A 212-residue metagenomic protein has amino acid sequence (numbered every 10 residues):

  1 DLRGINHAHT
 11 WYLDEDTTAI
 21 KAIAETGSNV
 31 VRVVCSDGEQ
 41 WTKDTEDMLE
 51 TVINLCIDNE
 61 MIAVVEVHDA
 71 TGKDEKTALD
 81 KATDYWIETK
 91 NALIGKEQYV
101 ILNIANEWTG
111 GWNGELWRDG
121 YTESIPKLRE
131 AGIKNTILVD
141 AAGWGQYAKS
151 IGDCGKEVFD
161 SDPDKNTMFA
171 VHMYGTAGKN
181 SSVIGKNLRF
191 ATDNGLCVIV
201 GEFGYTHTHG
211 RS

Functional and structural regions predicted by a protein language model:
D1-V30: N-terminal carbohydrate-binding accessory modules
G4, L13, T83, I87 (+2 more regions): Extracellular glycoside hydrolase catalytic/binding regions
T10-Y12, S36-Q40, W144: Short active-site-proximal "capping" loops at secondary-structure junctions
T17-A22, L49-C56, E60-I62, L116-S124 (+1 more regions): Short, charge-rich amphipathic segments
I20-G110: Substrate-binding cleft and catalytic face of glycoside hydrolase catalytic domains, especially the flexible beta-alpha
